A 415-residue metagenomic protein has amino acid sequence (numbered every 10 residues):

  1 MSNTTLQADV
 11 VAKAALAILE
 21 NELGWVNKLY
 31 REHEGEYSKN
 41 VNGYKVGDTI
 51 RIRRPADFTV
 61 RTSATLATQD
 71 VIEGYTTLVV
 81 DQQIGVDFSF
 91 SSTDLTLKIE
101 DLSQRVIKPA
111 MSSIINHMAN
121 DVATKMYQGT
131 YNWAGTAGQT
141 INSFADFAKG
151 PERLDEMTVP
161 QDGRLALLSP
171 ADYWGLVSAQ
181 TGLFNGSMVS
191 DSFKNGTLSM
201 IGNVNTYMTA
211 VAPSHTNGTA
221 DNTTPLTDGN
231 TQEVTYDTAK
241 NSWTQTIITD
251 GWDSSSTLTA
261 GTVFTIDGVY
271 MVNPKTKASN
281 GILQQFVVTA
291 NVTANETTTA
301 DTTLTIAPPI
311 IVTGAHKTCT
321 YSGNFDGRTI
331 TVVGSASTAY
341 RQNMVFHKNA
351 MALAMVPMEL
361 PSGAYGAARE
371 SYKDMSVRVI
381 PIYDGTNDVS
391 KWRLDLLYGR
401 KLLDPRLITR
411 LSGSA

Functional and structural regions predicted by a protein language model:
M1-T76, I408: N-terminal "assembly arms/tails" that initiate or stabilize quaternary assembly in self-assembling proteins
S2-T5, D9-A17, I52, Y75-A134 (+2 more regions): Mobile, glycine-rich extracellular loop/lid and propeptide segments that shape or gate substrate/ligand access
V26, R53-R61, D87, S113 (+2 more regions): Generic N-terminal helix/loop capping motif
R51-R53, V79, S89, I248 (+2 more regions): Generic structural detector for well-ordered beta-strands
D57, T93, A171: Short, ordered loop/turn segments at secondary-structure junctions
D70-I72, V80-Q82, D87-S89, D94 (+5 more regions): Short, functionally important structural connectors and interaction interfaces within domains
E100-S103, I107, M111-A415: Core alpha/beta structural scaffold of self-assembling particle/tube/pore-forming proteins
